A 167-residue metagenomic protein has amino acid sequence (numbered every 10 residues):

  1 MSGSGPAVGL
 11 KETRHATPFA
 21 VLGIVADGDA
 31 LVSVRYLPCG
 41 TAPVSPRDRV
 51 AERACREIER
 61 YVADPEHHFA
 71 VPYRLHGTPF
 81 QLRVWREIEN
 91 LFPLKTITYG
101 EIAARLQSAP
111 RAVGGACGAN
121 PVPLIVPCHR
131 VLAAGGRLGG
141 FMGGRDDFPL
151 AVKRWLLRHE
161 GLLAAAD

Functional and structural regions predicted by a protein language model:
M1-S108, H159-D167: Basic nucleic-acid-binding alpha-helical/helix-turn surface characteristic of O6-alkylguanine DNA
I88, C128-H129, L156: Structural signal for hydrophobic
Y99, P127, F141: Thr-Gly-centered strand-to-loop micro-motif
G118: Residue-level detection of the helix-turn-helix DNA-binding "recognition helix"
I125-A134: Short Lys/Arg-enriched helix C-cap and helix-to-coil transition segments that create basic nucleic-acid-contact patches
G136-D167: …primarily DNA-binding HTH/wHTH and HhH modules…
